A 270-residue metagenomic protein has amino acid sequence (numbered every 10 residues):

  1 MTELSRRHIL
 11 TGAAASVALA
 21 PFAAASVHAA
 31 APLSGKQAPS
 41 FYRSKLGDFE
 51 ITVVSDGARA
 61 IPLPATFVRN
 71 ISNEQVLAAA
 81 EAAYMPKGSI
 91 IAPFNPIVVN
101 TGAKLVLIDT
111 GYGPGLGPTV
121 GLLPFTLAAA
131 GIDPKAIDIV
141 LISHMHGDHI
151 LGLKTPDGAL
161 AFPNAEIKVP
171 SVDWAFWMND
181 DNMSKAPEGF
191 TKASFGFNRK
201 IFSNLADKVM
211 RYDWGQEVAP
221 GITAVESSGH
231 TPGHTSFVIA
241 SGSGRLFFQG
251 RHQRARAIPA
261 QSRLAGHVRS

Functional and structural regions predicted by a protein language model:
M1-V17: N-terminal secretory signal peptides and thylakoid transit peptides that target proteins across membranes
A25-A29: Boundary at the C-terminal end of the N-terminal hydrophobic targeting segment
A30-G35: Cleaved targeting-peptide boundary
Q37-A130, S236-Q253: Conserved beta-strand hairpin/beta-sheet module of binuclear metal-dependent hydrolase folds, prominently
P93-P96, P118-K168: Active-site metal-binding motif and surrounding structural segment of the metallo-beta-lactamase
I108, I139-H144, V169-P170, E226-G229 (+1 more regions): Active-site neighborhood of phospho(di)ester-bond hydrolases with catalytic His/Asp-centered motifs
G121, A128, I132, A136 (+2 more regions): Metallo-beta-lactamase
Q249-S270: A hydrophobic, small-residue-rich beta->alpha segment in the mid-to-C-terminal subdomain of diverse proteins
